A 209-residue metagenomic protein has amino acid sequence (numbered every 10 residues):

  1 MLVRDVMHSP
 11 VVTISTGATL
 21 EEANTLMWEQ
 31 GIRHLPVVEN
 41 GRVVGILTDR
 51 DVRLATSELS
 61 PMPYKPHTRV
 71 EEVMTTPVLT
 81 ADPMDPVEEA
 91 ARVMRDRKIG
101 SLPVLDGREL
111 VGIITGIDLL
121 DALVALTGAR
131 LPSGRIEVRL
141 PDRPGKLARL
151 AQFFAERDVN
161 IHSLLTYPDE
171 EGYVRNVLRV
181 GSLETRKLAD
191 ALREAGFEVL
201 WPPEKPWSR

Functional and structural regions predicted by a protein language model:
M1-P10, T48-D82, P86-R95, E109-G172 (+1 more regions): Tandem CBS (Bateman) regulatory domains
V3-V6, V12-E22, Q30, P36-V37: The feature marks the first
M27: OB-fold/S1-family RNA-binding modules
R33, V38, G45-T48, G100 (+2 more regions): Short hydrophobic beta-strand motif reused across regulatory alpha/beta modules
V180: Conserved PLP-binding active-site segment of the aspartate aminotransferase-like
